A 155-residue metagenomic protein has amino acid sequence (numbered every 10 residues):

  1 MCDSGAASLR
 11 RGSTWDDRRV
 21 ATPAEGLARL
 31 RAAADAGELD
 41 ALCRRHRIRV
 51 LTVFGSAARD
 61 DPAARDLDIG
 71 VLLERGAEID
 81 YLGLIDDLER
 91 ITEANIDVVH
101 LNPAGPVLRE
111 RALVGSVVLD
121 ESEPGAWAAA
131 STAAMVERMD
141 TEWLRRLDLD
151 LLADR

Functional and structural regions predicted by a protein language model:
M1-T52, A58-A64, E74-R155: Catalytic core of pol beta-like nucleotidyltransferases
